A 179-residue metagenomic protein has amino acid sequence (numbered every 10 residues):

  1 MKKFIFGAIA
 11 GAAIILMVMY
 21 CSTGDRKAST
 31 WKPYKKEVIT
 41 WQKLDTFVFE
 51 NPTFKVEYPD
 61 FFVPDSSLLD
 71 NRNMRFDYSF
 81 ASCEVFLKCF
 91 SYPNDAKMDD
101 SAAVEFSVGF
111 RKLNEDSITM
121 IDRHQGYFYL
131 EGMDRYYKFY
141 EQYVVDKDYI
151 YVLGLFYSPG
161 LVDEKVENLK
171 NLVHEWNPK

Functional and structural regions predicted by a protein language model:
K2-C83, E115-S117, I121-H124, R135 (+2 more regions): N-terminal targeting sequences that direct proteins away from the cytosol to non-cytosolic compartments
I14-I15, A96-F106, E141, S158-V162: General structural signal for secondary-structure boundaries
N73-V104, V108: A short acidic-to-branched-hydrophobic micro-motif
V85-K88, F128, V152-G154: Surface-exposed aromatic
V108-E115: A short, amphipathic edge element
G132: Basic/aromatic recognition patch in beta-strand/loop cores that engages polyanionic ligands
F139-V145: Hydrophobic/aromatic beta-strand elements that line small-molecule binding cavities or substrate pockets in beta-rich
